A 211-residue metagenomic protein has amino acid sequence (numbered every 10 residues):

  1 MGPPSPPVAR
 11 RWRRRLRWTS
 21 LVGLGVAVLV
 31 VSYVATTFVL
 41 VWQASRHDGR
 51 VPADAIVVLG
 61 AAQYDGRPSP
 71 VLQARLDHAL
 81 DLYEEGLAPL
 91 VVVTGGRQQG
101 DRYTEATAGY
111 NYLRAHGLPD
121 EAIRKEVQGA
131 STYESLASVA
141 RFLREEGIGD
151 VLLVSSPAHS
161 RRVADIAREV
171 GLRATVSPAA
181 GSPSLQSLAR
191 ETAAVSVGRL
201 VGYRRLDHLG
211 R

Functional and structural regions predicted by a protein language model:
G2-P4, T37-A189: A structural signal for short, hydrophobic/glycine-enriched beta-strand patches
P3-D48: N-terminal type II signal-anchor transmembrane helix that functions as the membrane-insertion/stop-transfer segment
S20-V22, L29, V57, V92-V93 (+3 more regions): Generic detector of intrinsically disordered, low-complexity, polar/charged segments
L80, A108, A194, G210-R211: Low-complexity, compositionally biased segments
P183, R205-R211: Charged, glycine-interspersed solvent-exposed loop segments at helix/strand-loop junctions that cap or gate access
L188-D207: A transmembrane-helix-recognition feature enriched in membrane-embedded lipid enzymes and envelope glyco-/phospholipid
